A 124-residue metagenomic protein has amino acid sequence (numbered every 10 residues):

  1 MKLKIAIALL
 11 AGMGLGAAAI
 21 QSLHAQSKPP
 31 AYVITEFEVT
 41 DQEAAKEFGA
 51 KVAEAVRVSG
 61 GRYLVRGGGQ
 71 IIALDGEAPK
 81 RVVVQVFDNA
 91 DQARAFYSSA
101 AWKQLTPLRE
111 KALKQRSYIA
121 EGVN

Functional and structural regions predicted by a protein language model:
K4, G12-F96, E121-N124: Short S/T/G/P-rich N-terminal loop/turn motif that feeds into the first structured element of a domain
E54, W102, K111-K114: Residue-level marker of structural boundaries
G60-G61, T106-L113: A short, aromatic/hydrophobic, helix- or strand-capping loop or linear motif that either lines the entrance/gate
R94-Y97, L105-R109: Short, exposed beta-strand-loop hairpins at the edges of beta-sheets in extracellular/periplasmic proteins
E110-N124: C-terminal end-helix/capping segment
